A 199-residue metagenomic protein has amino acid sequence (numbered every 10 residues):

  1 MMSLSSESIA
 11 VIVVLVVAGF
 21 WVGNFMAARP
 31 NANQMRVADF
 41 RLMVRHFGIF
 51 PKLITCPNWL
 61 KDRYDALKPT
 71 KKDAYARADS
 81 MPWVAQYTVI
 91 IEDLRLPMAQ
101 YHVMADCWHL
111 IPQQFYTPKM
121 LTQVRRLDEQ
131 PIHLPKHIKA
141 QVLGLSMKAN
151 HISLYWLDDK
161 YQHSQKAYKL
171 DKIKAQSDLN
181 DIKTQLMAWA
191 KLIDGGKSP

Functional and structural regions predicted by a protein language model:
M1-V14: Feature marks short, highly hydrophobic, charge-poor N-terminal signal-anchor/signal peptide-like helices that anchor
M2-S3, M26-A27, D128-E129, H137: Short secondary-structure boundary micro-motifs
V11-A27: Single-pass alpha-helical transmembrane signal-anchor segments
I12, V16, V37, I138-K139: Hydrophobic alpha-helical segments and their boundary regions
F25-Q100: N-terminal topogenic membrane-targeting module
L67-L192: Structured extramembrane domains adjacent to transmembrane segments
G195-P199: Short glycine-rich, low-complexity/disordered patches
